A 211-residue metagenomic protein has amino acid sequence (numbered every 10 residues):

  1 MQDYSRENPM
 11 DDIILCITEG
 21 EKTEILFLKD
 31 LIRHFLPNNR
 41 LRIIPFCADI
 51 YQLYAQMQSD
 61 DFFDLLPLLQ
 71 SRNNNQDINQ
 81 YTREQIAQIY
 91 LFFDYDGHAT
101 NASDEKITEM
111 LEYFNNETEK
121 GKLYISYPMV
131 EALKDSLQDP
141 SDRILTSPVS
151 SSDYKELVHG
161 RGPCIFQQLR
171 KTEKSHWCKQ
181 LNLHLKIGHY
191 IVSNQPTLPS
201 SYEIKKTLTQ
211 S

Functional and structural regions predicted by a protein language model:
M1-D11, L26-A55, R72-S211: C-terminal accessory helical subdomains adjacent to catalytic cores in phosphodiester- and nucleotide-handling enzymes
C16-I25: N-terminal beta1-alpha1 ligand-phosphate binding loop
S59-F62: Non-catalytic terminal and connector segments of soluble metabolic enzymes
L66-P67: Hydrophobic transmembrane alpha-helices and their helix-loop junctions in integral membrane proteins
